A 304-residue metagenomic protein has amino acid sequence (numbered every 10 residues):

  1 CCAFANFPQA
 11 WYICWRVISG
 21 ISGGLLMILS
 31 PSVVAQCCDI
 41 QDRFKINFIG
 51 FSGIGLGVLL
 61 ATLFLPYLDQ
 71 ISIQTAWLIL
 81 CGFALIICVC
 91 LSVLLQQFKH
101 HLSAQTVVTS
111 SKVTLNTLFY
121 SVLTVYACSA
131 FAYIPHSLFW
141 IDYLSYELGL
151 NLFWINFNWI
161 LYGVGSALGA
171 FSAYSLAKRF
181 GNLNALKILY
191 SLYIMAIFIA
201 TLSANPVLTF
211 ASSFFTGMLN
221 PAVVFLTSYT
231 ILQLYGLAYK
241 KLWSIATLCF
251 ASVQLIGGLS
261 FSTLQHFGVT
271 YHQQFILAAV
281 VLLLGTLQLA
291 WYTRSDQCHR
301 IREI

Functional and structural regions predicted by a protein language model:
A10-S19, V207-F215: Paired small-residue
W15-S52: Cytoplasmic helix-loop-helix junction between adjacent transmembrane helices in 12-TM secondary transporters
I40-D42, I46-Q96: Helix-loop-helix hairpin linking two adjacent transmembrane segments in secondary transporters
Y67-G82, S262-L282: A membrane-interface helix-boundary motif in multi-pass transporters
L118-I160, V164-A167: Extracytoplasmic gate region of multi-pass secondary transporters
G169-G181, Q265-H266: Helix-to-loop junctions at the C-terminal end of transmembrane segments in multipass secondary transporters
L183-T227: C-terminal transmembrane helical hairpin of 12-TM major facilitator-type secondary transporters
L234-V269: A late C-terminal transmembrane helix in Major Facilitator Superfamily
